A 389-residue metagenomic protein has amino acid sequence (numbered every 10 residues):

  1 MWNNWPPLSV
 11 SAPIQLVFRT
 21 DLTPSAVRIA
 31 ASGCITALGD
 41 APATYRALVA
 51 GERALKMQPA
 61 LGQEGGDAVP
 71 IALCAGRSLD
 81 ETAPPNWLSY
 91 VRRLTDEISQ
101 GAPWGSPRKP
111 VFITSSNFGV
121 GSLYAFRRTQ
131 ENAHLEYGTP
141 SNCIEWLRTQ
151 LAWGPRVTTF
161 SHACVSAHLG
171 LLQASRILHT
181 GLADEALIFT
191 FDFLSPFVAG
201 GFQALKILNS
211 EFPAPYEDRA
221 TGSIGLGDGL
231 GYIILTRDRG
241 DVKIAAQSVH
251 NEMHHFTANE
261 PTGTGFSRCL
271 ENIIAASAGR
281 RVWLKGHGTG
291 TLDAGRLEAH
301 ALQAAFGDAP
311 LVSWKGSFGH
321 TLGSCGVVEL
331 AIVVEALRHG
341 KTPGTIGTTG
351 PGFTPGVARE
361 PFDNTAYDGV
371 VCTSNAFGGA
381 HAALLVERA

Functional and structural regions predicted by a protein language model:
V17, D21, K56-S89, F118-Q173 (+3 more regions): Conserved catalytic cysteine-centered active-site region of acyl-thioester-dependent Claisen-condensing enzymes
R19-D21, G101-F112, N132, E145-R156 (+7 more regions): Structural signature of cysteine-dependent C-C bond-forming condensing enzymes
P24-C74, F212-W283, D308: Condensing-enzyme catalytic core mediating Claisen C-C bond formation in acyl metabolism
A31, L48, V111, A167 (+7 more regions): Conserved small-residue
G33-C34, N117-F118, H162-S166, T190-S195 (+5 more regions): Acidic, glycine-rich active-site loops and adjacent beta-strand->loop/helix elements that engage anionic groups
A41, S122-F126, F197-F202, H255-T257 (+2 more regions): Short acidic, glycine/serine/threonine-rich loops at helix termini
T95-A133: Hydrophobic alpha-helical hairpins/lids featuring a short glycine-rich hinge
F256-T262, G290-A305, G323-V327, P361: Short glycine/threonine-rich loop-to-helix capping motif typified by GTGT followed within a few residues by an Asp-Pro
